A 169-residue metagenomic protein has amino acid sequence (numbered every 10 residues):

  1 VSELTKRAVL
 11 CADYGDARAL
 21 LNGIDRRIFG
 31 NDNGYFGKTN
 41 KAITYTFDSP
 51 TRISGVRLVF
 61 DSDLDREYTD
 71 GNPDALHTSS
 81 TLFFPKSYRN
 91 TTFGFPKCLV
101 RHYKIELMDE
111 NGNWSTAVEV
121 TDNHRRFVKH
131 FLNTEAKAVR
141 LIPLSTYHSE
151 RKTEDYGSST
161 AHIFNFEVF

Functional and structural regions predicted by a protein language model:
V1-N22: Predominantly extracellular/luminal regions of secreted and cell-surface proteins, especially disulfide-bonded
D25-N113, D122-F169: Aromatic, loop-rich ligand-recognition surfaces of beta-strand-rich domains
V118-E119: Beta-rich interaction modules in large eukaryotic scaffold/regulatory proteins
